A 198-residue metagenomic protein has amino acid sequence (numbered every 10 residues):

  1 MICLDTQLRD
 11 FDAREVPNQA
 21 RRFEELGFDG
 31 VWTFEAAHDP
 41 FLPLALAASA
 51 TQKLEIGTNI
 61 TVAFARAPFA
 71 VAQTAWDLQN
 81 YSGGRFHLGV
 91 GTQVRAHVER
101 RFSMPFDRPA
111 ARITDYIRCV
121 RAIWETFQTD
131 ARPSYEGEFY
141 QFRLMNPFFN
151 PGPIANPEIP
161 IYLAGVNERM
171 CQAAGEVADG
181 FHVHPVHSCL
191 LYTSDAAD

Functional and structural regions predicted by a protein language model:
M1-Q7, R95, Y140-E158: N-terminal small/glycine-rich loop or linker at the start of catalytic domains across soluble metabolic enzymes
M1-T58, F64, I159: N-terminal beta1-alpha1-beta2 module of alpha/beta enzyme domains
G27, A47, L78, V120 (+1 more regions): Conserved, mostly hydrophobic/aromatic
A45-Q52, A75, Q79-R85: Acidic (Asp/Glu)-rich catalytic clusters
A65-W76: Glycine-rich anion/phosphate-binding loops
Y162-L191: Loop-centered beta-sheet repeat module
Y192-D198: Conserved small/polar residues in nucleotide/adenosyl-binding loops
